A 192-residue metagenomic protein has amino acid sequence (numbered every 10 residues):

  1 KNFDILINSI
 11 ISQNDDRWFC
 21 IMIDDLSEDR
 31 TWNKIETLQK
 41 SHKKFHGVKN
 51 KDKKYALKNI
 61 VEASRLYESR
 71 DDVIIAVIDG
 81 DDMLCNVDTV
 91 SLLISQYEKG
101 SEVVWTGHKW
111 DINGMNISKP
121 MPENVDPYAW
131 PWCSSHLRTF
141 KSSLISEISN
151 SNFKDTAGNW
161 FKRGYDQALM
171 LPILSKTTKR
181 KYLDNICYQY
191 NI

Functional and structural regions predicted by a protein language model:
K1-I192: Nucleotide-sugar donor-binding/catalytic module of glycosyltransferases that assemble extracellular/cell-envelope
